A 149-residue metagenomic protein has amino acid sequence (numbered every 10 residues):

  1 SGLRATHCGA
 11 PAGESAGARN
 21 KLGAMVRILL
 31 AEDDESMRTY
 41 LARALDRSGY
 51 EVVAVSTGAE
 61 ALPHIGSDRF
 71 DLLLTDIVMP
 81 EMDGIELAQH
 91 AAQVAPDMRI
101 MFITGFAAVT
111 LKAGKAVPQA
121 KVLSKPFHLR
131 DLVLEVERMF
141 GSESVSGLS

Functional and structural regions predicted by a protein language model:
E32: Conserved acidic carboxylate
T39-R47: Charged docking surfaces used in two-component/phosphorelay signaling
G49-S56, H64: Short hydrophobic/Thr-rich beta-strand motif most characteristic of the beta2 strand and flanking loop of CheY-like
T57, D83-L87: Acidic catalytic/metal-coordinating carboxylates
D76: Active-site residues of response regulator receiver
M79: Receiver (REC) domain active-site loop signature in two-component systems and cognate sites in sensor histidine kinases
F127-R138, S144: C-terminal output helix
